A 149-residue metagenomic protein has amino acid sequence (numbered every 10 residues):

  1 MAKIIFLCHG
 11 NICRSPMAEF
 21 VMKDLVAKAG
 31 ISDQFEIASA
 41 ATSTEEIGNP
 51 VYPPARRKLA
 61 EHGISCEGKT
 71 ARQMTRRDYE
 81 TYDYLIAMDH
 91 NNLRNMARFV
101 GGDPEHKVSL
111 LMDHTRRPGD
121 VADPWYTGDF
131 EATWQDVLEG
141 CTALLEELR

Functional and structural regions predicted by a protein language model:
M1-T81, E146-R149: Conserved active-site segments centered on acidic
S15, D89-H90: Helix N-cap/beta->alpha junction signal
Y84, H90-R149: Phosphate-binding/catalytic loops
